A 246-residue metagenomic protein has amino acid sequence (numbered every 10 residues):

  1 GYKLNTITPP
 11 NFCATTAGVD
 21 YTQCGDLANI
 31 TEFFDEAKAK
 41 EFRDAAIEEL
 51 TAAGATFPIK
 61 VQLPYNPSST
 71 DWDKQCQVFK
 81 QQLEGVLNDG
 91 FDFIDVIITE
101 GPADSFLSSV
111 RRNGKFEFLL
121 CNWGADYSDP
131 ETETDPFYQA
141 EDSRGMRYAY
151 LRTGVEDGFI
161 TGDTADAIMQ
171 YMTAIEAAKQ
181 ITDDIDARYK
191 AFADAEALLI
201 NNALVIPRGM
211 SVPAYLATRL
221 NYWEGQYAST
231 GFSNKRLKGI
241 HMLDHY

Functional and structural regions predicted by a protein language model:
G1-I7, N122, P136, N221-Y222: Residue-level preference for alpha-helix termini and adjacent loops
G1-V86, Q170, D194: Append "and occasionally in soluble cytosolic enzymes with long acidic Gly/Pro-rich linkers
K3, D71, Y127-E131, L216-T218: Short catalytic/ligand-binding loop motif for oxyanion handling, primarily in non-cytosolic enzymes, centered on
P10-A37, T51-T56, S108-R112, D135-E176 (+1 more regions): Short, solvent-exposed loop/beta-turn-alpha elements that line the ligand-binding surface or hinge of extracytoplasmic
F34, K38-F42, D71-Q82, S105 (+7 more regions): Extracytoplasmic/secreted proteins, especially bacterial periplasmic and envelope-associated proteins
F42-P67, N122, I168-R219: Bilobed periplasmic-binding protein-like "clamshell/Venus-flytrap" ligand-binding domains
G85-Y148, N202: Periplasmic binding protein-like
